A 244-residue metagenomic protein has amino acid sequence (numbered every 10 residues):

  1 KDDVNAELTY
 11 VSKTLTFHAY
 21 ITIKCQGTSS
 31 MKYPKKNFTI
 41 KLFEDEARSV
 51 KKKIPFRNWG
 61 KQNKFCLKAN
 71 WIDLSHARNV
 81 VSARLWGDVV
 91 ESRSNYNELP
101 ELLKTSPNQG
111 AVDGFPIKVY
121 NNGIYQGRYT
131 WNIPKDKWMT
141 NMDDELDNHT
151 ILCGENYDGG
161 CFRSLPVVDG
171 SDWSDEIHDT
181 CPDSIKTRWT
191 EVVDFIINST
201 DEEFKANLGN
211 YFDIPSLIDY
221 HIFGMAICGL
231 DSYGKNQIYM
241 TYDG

Functional and structural regions predicted by a protein language model:
K1-V81: Conserved NTP-binding catalytic cores of kinases and kinase-like/nucleotidyltransferase enzymes across multiple kinase
D2, K13-T16, M31-P34, N58-K61 (+5 more regions): Extracellular/periplasmic catalytic domains that process cell-envelope and extracellular macromolecules
E7-V11, V80-P100: Zn2+-dependent metallopeptidase catalytic core
L8-Y10, C25, F38-L42, N121 (+3 more regions): Hydrophobic side chains in beta-strands
S29, P107-N108, C228: Short Gly/Pro-enriched turn/cap motifs at secondary-structure boundaries
I40, N210-G244: Active-site acidic catalytic loop and adjacent metal/ATP-binding pocket of ATP-dependent phosphoryl transfer enzymes
E46-R48, K53-P55, W59-I72, H76 (+3 more regions): Internal "kinase-insert"/substrate-recognition segments embedded within catalytic cores of ATP-dependent enzymes
K104: Active-site-adjacent helix-turn-beta-strand microarchitecture at beta-sheet edges that either contains or buttresses
